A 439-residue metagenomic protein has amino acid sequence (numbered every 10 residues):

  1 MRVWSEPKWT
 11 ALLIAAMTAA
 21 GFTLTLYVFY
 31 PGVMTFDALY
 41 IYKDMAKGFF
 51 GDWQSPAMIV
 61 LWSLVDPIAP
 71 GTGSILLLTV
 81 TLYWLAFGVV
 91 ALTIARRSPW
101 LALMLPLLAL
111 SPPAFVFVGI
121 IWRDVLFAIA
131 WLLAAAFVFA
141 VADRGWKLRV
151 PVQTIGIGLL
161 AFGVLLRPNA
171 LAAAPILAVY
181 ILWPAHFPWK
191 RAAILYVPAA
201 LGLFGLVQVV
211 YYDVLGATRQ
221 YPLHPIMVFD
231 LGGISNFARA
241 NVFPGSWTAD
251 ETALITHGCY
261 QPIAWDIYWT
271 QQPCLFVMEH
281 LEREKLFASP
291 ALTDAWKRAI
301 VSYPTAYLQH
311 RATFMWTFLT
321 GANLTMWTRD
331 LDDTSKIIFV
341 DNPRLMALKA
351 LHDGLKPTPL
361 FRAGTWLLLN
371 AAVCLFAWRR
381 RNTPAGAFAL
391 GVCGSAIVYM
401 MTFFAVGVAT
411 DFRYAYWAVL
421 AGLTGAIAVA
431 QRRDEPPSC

Functional and structural regions predicted by a protein language model:
M17, F22, T93, L101-P113 (+2 more regions): Transmembrane and membrane-interface helices of multi-pass, inner-membrane envelope-modifying transferases
T23, V152-R167, A178-I181, Y196-L203: Membrane-interface alpha helices of multi-pass inner-membrane proteins
L26-Y27, P56-I59, S63, I68-T72 (+5 more regions): Aromatic- and kink-enriched transmembrane "portal" helix at the membrane-lumen/periplasm boundary that abuts
V28-I41, F49-L61, V65, P70-G73 (+2 more regions): Extracytoplasmic catalytic/substrate-binding loops of multi-pass membrane glycan-assembly enzymes
G73-S74, Y307-C393: Membrane-interface anchor segments at the N-terminal boundary of transmembrane helices in multi-pass membrane enzymes
L77-S98, L133: Transmembrane-helix motifs of polytopic, lipid-linked glycan transferases
V89, A128-R144, G156, L160 (+2 more regions): Specific aromatic-rich, kink-prone transmembrane helix
G216-I338: Membrane-proximal stem/loop segments at transmembrane-domain junctions that anchor or position
